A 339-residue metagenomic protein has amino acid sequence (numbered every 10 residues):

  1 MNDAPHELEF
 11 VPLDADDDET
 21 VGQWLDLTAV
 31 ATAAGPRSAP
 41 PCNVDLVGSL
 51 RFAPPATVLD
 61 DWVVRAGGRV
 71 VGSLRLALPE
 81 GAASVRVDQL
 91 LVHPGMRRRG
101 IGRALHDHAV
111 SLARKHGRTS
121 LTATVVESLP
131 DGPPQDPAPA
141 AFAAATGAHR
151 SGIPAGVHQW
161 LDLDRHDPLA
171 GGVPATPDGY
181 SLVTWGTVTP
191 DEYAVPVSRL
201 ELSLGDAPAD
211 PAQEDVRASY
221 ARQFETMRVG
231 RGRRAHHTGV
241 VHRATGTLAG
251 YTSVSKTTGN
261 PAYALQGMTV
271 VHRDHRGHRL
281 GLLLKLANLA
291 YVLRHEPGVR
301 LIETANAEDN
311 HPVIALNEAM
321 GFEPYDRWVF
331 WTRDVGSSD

Functional and structural regions predicted by a protein language model:
M1-T57, V63-R65, A175-Y220: Short amphipathic alpha-helix that is part of the acyltransferase structural core
N2-A4, D107-P190, W328-R333: Acyl-donor-binding surface of acyltransferase catalytic domains
W24, A109, P139, V197 (+2 more regions): Aromatic/hydrophobic pocket-lining residues that form π-stacking "cages" and hydrophobic walls in ligand
G35-D60, A66, G72-A82, G205-Y263 (+1 more regions): A conserved beta-strand-loop-helix scaffold within acyl/acetyltransferase catalytic domains
L59, R118, P297-V299: Short, high-confidence coil segments that cap the C-terminus of an alpha-helix and link into the following beta-strand
P94-R97, T122-A138, H272-R276, I302-I314 (+1 more regions): Conserved beta-strand-loop-alpha-helix junction that forms the acyl-donor binding cleft
R98-R114, V271, G277-Y291, A315 (+1 more regions): Conserved acetyl-CoA-binding loop-helix of GNAT-fold acetyltransferases
T146-H166, L293-D339: Active-site/acyl-donor-binding loops of N-acyltransferases
